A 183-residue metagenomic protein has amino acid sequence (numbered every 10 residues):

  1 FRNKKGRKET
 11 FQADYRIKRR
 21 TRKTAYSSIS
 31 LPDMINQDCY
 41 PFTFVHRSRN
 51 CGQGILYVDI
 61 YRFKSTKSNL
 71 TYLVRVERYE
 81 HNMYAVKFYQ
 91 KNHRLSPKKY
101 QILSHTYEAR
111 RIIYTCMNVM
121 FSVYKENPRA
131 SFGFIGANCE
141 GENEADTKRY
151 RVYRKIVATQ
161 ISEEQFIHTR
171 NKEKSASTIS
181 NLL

Functional and structural regions predicted by a protein language model:
F1-L183: Non-catalytic substrate-recognition and accessory regions of acyl/acetyltransferase enzymes
